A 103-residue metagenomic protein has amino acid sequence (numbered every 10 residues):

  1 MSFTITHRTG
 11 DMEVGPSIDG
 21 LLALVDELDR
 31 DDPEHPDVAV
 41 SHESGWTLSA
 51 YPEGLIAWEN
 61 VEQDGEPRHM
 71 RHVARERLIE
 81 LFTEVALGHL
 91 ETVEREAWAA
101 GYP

Functional and structural regions predicted by a protein language model:
M1-H7, G45-V73, E80: Intrinsically disordered, low-complexity regulatory segments enriched in Ser/Thr/Pro and charged residues
M1-S41, P103: Negatively charged, low-complexity tracts enriched in Asp/Glu with abundant Ser/Thr
H42, Y51-G54, A100-P103: Polar/charged, Gly/Pro-rich intrinsically disordered segments
R68-P103: Mixed-charge, Lys/Arg-enriched low-complexity segments
